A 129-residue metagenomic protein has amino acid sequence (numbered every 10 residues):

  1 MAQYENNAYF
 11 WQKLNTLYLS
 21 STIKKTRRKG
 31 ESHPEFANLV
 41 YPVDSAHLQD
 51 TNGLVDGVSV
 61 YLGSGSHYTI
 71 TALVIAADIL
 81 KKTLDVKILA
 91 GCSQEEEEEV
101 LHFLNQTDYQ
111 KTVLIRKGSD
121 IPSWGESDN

Functional and structural regions predicted by a protein language model:
A2-N129: Hydrophobic N-terminal alpha-helices or hydrophobic patches in metabolic proteins across all domains of life
